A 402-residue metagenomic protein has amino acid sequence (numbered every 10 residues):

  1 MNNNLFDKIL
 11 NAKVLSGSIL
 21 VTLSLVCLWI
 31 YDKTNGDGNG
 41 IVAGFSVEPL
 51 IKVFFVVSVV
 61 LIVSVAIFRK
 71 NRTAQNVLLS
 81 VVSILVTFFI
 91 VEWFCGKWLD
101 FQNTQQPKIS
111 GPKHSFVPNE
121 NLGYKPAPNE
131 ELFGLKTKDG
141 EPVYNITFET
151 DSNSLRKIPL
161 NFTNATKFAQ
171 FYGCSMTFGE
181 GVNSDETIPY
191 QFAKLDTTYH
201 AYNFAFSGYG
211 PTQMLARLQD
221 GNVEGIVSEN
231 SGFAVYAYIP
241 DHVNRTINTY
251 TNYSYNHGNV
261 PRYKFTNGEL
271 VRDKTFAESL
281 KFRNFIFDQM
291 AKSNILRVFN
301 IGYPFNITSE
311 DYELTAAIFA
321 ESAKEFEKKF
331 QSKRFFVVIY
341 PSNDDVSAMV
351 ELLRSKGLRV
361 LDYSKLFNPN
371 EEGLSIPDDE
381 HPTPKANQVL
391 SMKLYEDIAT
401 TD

Functional and structural regions predicted by a protein language model:
N2-N3, I9-L10, P377-D402: Histidine-centered active-site loop/cap adjacent to the catalytic His in serine esterases/O-acetyl transfer systems
L15-V65: Membrane-embedded alpha-helical segments of integral membrane proteins
R72-K97: Internal/C-terminal transmembrane anchor helices
W98-D196, F367-E371: Membrane/wall-proximal cationic-aromatic binding patches
Q102-P118, P211-I307: Interaction-surface signature
F168-Y172, Y202, A234: Conserved beta-strand elements of the Class I
A193, Y202-S207, T212, V338-L390: Extended hydrophobic/aromatic segments used for targeting, binding, or gating
G232-V243, I295-N368, D397: Conserved, well-ordered alpha-helix/loop/beta-strand core segments that scaffold catalytic motifs
